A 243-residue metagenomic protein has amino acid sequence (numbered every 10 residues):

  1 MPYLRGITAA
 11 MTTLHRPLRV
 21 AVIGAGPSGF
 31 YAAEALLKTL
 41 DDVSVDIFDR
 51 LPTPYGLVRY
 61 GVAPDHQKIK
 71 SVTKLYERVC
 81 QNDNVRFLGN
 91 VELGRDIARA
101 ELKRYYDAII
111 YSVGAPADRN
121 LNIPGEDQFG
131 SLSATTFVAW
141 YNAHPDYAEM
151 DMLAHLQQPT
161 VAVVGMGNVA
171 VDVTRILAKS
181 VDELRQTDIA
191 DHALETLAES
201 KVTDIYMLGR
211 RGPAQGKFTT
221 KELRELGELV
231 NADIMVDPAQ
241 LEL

Functional and structural regions predicted by a protein language model:
M1-R16: N-terminal mitochondrial targeting presequence
L14-G26, L156-G167: Beta1/beta-strand and adjacent pyrophosphate-binding region of the FAD-binding site in flavoprotein oxidoreductases
R19-D42, A170-L177: N-terminal Rossmann-like FAD-binding beta1-loop-alpha1 element of flavoenzymes
L40-I47, P54, V171-L243: Dinucleotide-binding/catalytic capping subdomain of oxidoreductase cores
Y60-F87, L132-S133, W140-Y141, T203-D204 (+1 more regions): N-terminal glycine-rich dinucleotide-binding loop that anchors FAD/FMN and/or NAD(P) in oxidoreductases
L75-G130: Feature captures the FAD/FMN-dependent oxidoreductase FAD-binding
D107, P159, T203: Conserved acidic residues
D118-E199: Glycine-rich dinucleotide-binding loop and its adjacent helix/turn
